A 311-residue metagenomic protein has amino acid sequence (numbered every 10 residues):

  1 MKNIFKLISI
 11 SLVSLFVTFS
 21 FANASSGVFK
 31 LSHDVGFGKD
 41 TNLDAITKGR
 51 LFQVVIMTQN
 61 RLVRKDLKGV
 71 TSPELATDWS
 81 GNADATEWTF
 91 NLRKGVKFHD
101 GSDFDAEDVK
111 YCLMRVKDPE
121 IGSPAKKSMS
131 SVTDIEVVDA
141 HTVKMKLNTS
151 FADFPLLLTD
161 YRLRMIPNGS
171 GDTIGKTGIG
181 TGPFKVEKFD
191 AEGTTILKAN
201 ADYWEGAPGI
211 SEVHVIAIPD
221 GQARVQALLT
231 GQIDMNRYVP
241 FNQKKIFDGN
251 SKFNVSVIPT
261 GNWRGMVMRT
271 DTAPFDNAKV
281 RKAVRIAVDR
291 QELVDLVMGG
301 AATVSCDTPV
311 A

Functional and structural regions predicted by a protein language model:
S9-T18: Bacterial N-terminal signal peptides
G27-G36, T77, E87-F90, V109-C112 (+4 more regions): Short, well-ordered beta-strand elements
S32-A83, M114, I179-G180: N-terminal lobe/hinge region of extracytoplasmic solute-binding protein
D34, N236-A311: Local pocket/hinge segments that shape ligand/substrate recognition
T77-G122, V138, K144, A227 (+1 more regions): Aromatic- and charge-enriched surface segment that lines or borders ligand/interaction sites
N91, A125-P167: Surface-exposed binding/hinge segments that line and control ligand-binding clefts or catalytic entry sites
L158-P208, E212, Q222: Gly/Pro-rich hinge or "lid" segments in bacterial periplasmic/extracellular proteins
D172, N200-I246: Ligand-site clamp/hinge motif
